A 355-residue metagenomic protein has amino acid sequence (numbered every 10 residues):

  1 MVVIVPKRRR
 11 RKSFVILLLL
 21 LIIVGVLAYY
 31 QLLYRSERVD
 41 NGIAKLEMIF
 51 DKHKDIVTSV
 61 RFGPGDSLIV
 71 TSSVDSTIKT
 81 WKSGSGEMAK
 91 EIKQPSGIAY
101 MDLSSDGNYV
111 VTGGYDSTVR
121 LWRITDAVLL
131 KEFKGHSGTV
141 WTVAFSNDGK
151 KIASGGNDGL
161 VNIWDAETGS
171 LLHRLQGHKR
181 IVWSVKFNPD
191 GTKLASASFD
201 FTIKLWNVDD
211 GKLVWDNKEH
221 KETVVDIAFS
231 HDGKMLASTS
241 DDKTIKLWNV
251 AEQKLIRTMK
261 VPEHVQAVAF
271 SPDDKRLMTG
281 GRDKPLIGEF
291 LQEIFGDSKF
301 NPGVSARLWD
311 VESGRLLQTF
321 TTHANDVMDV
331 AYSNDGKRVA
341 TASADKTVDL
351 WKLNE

Functional and structural regions predicted by a protein language model:
V2-P6, R11-E355: WD40-repeat beta-propeller superdomains and closely related acidic/aromatic-rich repeat-like regions
